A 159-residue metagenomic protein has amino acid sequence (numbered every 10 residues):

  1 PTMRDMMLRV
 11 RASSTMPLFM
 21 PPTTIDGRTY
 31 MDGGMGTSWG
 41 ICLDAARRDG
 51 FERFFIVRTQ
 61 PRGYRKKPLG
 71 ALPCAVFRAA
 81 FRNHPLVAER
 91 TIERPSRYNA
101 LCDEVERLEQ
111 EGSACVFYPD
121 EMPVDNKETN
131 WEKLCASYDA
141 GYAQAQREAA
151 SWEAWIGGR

Functional and structural regions predicted by a protein language model:
P1-R159: Patatin-like phospholipase
